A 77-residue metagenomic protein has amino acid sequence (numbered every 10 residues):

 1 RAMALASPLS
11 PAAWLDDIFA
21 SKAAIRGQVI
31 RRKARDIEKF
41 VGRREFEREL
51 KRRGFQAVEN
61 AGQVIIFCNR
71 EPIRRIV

Functional and structural regions predicted by a protein language model:
R1, R31-K33, E45: General structural signal for secondary-structure boundaries
R1-V29: An N-terminal amphipathic alpha-helical segment
L5-L9, P72-V77: Long, compositionally biased
I18, F40, E49: Residues that form generic nucleotide/phosphate-binding pockets
I25-R26, I30-K33, R75-I76: A short, structure-level motif marking secondary-structure boundaries and short turns
I30-R35, Q63-F67: Generic recognition of long tandem-repeat/solenoid scaffolds
R35-V41: Short, surface-exposed ligand-recognition loops at beta-strand->loop->(often short) alpha-helix junctions that present
R44-I76: Short, compact, well-ordered microdomains
